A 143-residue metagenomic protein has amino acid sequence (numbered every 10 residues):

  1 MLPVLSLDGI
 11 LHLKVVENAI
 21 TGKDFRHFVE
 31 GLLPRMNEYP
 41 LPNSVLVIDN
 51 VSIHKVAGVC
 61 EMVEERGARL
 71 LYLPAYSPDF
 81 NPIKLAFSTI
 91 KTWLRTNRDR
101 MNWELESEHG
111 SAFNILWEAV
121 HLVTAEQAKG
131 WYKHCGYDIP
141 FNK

Functional and structural regions predicted by a protein language model:
M1-K143: Short functional hotspots at interaction and active-site rims
